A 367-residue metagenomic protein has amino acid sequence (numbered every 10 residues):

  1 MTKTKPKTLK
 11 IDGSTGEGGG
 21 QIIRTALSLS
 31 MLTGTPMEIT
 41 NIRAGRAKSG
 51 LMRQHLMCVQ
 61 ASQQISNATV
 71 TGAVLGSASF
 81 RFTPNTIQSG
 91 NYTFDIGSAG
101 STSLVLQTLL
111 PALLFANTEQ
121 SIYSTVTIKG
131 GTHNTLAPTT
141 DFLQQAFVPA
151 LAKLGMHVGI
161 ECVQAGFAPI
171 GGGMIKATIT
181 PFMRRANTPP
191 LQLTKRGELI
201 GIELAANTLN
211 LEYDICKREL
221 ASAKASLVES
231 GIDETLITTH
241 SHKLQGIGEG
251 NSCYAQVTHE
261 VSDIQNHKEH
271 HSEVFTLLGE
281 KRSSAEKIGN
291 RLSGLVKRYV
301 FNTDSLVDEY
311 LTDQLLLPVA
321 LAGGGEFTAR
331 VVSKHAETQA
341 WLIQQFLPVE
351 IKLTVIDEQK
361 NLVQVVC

Functional and structural regions predicted by a protein language model:
T2-S30: N-terminal basic/disordered segments at the start of proteins
G19-T25, L32-P84: Glycine/small-residue-rich interface belts in oligomeric ring/scaffold proteins and their assembly partners
L27-P36, Q63-I65, L113-N117, L154 (+2 more regions): Alpha-helix C-terminal capping segments
L56-G159, K176: A generic, well-ordered mixed alpha/beta core segment in the N-terminal half of proteins
T69-A73, Q120-Y123, G155-A165, L227-I247 (+3 more regions): Flexible, glycine/charged-enriched surface loops at secondary-structure junctions
T83, I87-S89, D95-A99, F115 (+3 more regions): Phosphate/diphosphate-binding glycine-rich loops and adjacent basic-rich segments that engage nucleotide
N134-L136, K153, L191-E309, L321 (+1 more regions): Conserved mixed alpha/beta catalytic, RNA-binding, or beta-rich assembly cores of soluble enzyme, regulatory
G324-C367: C-terminal functional modules
